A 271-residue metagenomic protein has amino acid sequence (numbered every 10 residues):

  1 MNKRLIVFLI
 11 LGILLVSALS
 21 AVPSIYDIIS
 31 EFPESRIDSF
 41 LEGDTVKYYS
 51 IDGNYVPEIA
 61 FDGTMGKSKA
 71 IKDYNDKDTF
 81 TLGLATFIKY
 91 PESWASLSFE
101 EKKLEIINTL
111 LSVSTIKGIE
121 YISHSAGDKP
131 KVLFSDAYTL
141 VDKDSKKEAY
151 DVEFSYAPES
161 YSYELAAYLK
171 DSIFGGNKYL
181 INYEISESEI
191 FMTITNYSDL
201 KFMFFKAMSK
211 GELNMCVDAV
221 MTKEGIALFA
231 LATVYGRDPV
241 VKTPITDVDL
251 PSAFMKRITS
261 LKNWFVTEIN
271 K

Functional and structural regions predicted by a protein language model:
M1-R4: Positively charged n-region of N-terminal signal peptides that target proteins for export
F8-S17: Bacterial N-terminal signal peptides
P23-S172: Hydrophobic ligand-binding cavity/cleft-lining segments
G175, A207-M215: Amphipathic hydrophobic-ligand
K178-I185, N214-M221: Hydrophobic/aromatic beta-strand elements that line small-molecule binding cavities or substrate pockets in beta-rich
S186, T193-L200, A232-V234: Generic short beta-strand segments
L200-A207, V240-I245: Flexible, membrane-facing loop/turn or short amphipathic-helix motifs that contact lipid bilayers or gate lipid-binding
D218-V220, G225-K271: Long, compositionally biased interface segments
